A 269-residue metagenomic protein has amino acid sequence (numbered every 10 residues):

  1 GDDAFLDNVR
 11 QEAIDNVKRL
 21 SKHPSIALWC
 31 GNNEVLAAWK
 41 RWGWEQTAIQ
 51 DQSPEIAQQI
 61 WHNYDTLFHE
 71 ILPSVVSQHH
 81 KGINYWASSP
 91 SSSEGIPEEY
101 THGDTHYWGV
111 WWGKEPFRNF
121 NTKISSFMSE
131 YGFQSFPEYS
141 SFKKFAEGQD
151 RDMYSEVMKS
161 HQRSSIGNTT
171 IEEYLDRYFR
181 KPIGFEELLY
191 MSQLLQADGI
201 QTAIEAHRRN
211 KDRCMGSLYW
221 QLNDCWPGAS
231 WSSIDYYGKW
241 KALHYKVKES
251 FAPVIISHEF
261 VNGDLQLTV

Functional and structural regions predicted by a protein language model:
G1-N84, S89: Active-site mouth of glycoside hydrolases
W29, L36, I56, L67 (+2 more regions): Substrate-binding clefts and catalytic carboxylate motifs of secreted carbohydrate-active enzymes
